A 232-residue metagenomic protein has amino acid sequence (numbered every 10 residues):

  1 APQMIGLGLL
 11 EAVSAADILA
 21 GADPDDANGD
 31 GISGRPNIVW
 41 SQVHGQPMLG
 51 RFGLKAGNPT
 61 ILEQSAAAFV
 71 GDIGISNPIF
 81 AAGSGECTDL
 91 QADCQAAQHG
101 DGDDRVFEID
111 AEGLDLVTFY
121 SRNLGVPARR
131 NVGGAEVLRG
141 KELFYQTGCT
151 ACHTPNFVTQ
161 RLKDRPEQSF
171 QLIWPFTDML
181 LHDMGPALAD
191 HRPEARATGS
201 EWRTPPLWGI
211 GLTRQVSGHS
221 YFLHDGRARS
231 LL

Functional and structural regions predicted by a protein language model:
A1-L232: Periplasmic c-type cytochrome electron-transfer domains
